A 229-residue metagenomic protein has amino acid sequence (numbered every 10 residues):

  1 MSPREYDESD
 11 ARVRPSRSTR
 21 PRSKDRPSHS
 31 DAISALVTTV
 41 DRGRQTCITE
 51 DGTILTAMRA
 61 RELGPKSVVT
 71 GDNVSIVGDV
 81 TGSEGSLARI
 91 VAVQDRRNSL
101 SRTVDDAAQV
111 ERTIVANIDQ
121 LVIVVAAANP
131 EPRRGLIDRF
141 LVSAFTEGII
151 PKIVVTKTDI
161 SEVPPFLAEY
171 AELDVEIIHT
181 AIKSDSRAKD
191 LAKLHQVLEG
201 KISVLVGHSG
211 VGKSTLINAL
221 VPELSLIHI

Functional and structural regions predicted by a protein language model:
M1-R134: N-terminal accessory targeting/assembly segments
T113-I118, V124-I177: Conserved C-terminal guanine-recognition region of P-loop GTPase G domains, centered on the G4
I160-S209: Canonical P-loop GTPase G-domain recognition
K213: Conserved lysine of the Walker
I227-I229: Conserved small/polar residues in nucleotide/adenosyl-binding loops
